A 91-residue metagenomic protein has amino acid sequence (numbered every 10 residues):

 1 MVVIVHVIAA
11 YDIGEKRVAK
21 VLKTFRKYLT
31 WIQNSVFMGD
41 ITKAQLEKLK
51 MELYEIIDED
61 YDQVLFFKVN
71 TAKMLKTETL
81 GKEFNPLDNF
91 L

Functional and structural regions predicted by a protein language model:
M1-Q45: Extended, hydrophobic alpha-helical segments
I4-V5, R17, K23-T24, L49-K50 (+3 more regions): Short leucine-rich amphipathic alpha-helices used at interfaces
I8, F25, N34, M51 (+3 more regions): Generic intrinsically disordered, low-complexity segments enriched for polar/acidic and small residues
N34-Q63, K68: Short, intrinsically disordered low-complexity segments
E55-L91: C-terminal structural segments of small proteins and small subunits
